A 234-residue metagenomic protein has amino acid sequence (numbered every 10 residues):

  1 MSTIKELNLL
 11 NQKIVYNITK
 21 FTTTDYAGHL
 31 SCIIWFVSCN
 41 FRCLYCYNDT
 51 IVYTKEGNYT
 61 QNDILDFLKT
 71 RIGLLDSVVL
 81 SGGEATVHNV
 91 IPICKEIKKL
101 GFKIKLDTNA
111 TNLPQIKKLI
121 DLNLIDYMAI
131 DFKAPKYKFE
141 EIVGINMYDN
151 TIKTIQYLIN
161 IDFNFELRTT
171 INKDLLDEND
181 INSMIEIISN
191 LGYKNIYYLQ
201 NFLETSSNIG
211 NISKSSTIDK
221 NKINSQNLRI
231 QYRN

Functional and structural regions predicted by a protein language model:
M1-T24, G28, I171-N234: Auxiliary Fe-S-binding modules of radical SAM enzymes
L7, F21-Q61: Canonical Radical SAM [4Fe-4S] cluster-binding loop centered on the CxxxCxxC motif and its immediate flanking residues
T19-T22, T50, E84, A110 (+1 more regions): Short, well-ordered turn and helix-capping elements at secondary-structure junctions
W35, S81-G83: A secondary-structure boundary/capping signal
D49-V79: Conserved alpha-helical substructure of the radical SAM core
E56, D107, R168, Q231-R233: Residue-level detector of family-conserved "landmark" positions at structurally sensitive sites
L65-S77, T86-K214: Conserved AdoMet/S-adenosylmethionine-binding subsite of the radical SAM
